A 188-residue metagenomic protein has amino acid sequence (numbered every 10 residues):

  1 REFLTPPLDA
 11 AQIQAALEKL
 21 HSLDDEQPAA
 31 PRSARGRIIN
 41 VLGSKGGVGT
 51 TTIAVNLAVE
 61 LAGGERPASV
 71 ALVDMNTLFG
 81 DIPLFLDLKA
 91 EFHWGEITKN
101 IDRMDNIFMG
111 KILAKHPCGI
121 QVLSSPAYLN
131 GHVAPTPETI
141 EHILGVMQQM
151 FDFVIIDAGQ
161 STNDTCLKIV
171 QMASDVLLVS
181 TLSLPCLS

Functional and structural regions predicted by a protein language model:
E2-F3: Conserved phosphoryl-transfer motifs of two-component systems
L8-L17: C-terminal output helix
E18-P31: The C-terminal output helix
R35-L78, L84: Walker A/P-loop phosphate-binding motif and the immediately C-terminal alpha-helix
G64-V122: Phosphate-binding loop that captures ATP/GTP phosphates
L78-F79, A127-N130: A short, flexible beta-alpha/helix-coil linker loop
G95-D102, L129-P135, S183-P185: Flexible beta-alpha connector loops of hexameric P-loop NTPases
A134, E138-H142, V146-S188: Conserved catalytic-core segment of NTP-binding enzymes
